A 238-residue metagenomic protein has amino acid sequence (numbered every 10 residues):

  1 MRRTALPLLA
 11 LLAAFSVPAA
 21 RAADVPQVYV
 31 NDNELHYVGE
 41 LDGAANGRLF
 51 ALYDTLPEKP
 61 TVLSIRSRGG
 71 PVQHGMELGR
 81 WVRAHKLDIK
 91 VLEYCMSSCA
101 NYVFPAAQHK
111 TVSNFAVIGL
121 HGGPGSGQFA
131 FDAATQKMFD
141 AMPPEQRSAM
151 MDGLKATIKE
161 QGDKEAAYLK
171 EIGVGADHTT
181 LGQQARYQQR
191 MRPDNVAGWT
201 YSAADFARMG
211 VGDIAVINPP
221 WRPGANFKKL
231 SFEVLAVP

Functional and structural regions predicted by a protein language model:
M1-T4: Positively charged n-region of N-terminal signal peptides that target proteins for export
P7-S16: Bacterial N-terminal signal peptides
S16-V17, S67, S97-S98: Short linear Ser/Thr-Pro motifs
A20-V91, T111-S113, G125-P238: N-terminal organellar transit peptides
A45, C99-A100: Short acidic active-site motifs
C95-C99, I118-H121, G125-Q128: Short gly/pro/ser/thr-enriched loop/turn and capping motifs at secondary-structure boundaries
A100-H109: Amphipathic, non-transmembrane alpha-helical segments in extracytoplasmic/periplasmic proteins
A106-A107, A116-I118: Small-residue (G/S/T/A) turn/hinge positions that recur once per unit in extracellular repeat modules
